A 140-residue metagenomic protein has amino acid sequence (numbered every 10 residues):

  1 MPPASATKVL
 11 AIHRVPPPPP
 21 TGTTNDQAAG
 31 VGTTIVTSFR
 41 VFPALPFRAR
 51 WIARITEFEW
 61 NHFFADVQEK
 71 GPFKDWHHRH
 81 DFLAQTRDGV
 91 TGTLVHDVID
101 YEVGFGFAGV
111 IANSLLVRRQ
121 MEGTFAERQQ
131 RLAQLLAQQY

Functional and structural regions predicted by a protein language model:
M1-S5: Amphipathic alpha-helical segments
A6, I52, V90-G92: A structure-centric signal for secondary-structure junctions around beta-strands
K8-E69, L135-Y140: Glycine-rich portal/gate segments that line the openings of hydrophobic small-molecule binding cavities
A65-G123: Beta-strand/loop substructures that line and gate deep hydrophobic ligand-binding cavities in soluble
V110, Q134-L135: Residue-level signal for well-ordered alpha-helical scaffold segments within enzymatic catalytic domains
G123-R131: A non-catalytic, amphipathic alpha-helix used as a structural packing/dimerization or gating element in enzyme scaffolds
